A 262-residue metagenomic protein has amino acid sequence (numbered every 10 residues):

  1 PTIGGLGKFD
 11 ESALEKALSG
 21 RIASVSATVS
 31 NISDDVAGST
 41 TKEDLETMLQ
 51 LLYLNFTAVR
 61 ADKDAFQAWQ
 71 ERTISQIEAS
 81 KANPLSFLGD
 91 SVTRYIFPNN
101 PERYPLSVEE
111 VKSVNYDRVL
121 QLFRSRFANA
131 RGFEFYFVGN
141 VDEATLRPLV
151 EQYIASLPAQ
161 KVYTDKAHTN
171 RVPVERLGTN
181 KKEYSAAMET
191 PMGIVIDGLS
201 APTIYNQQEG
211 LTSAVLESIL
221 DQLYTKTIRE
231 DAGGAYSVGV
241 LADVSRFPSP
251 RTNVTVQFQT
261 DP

Functional and structural regions predicted by a protein language model:
P1-T2, F9-T57, W69-E78, N83-S113 (+3 more regions): M16 family metallopeptidases and their MPP-like homologs
A17, R21, N55-A58, L149-Q160: Conserved short hydrophobic interaction patches
S26-T28, A61-A68, E134, Q160-K166: Surface-exposed patches in mature extracellular/periplasmic domains of secreted proteins
N99-E102, N129, E134-G193, L199-A201: An aromatic/glycine/proline-enriched structural segment found at the starts of mature extracellular/organellar domains
F123: Conserved, carboxylate-rich catalytic/transport cores that coordinate ions
E217, K226: Long, His/Glu/Asp-enriched segments that create or flank divalent metal/ion-associated functional microenvironments
L220-D221: Short Ser/Thr-interspersed hydrophobic loop/turn segments at strand-loop and sheet-helix junctions that line or gate
